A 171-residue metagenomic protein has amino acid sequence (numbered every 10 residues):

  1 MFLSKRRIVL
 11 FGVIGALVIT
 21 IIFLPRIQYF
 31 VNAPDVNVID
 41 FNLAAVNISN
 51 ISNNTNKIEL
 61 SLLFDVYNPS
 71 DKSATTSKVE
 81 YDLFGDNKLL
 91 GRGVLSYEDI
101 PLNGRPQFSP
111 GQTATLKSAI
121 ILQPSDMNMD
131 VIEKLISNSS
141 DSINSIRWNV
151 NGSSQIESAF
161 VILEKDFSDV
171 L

Functional and structural regions predicted by a protein language model:
M1-N54, D126, Q155, A159-L171: Membrane engagement elements in two modes
N50-S52, F64-S70: Asparagine-centered strand-capping/turn motif at beta-strand->loop junctions
N56-L63: Short, solvent-exposed loop/turn segments enriched in Ser/Thr/Gly
K72-E80, R92-V94: Short, hydrophobic/aromatic beta-strand segments
E80-K88: Short edge-strand/loop segments of extracellular domains
N87-D130: Intrinsically disordered, low-complexity Pro/Gly/Ser/Thr-rich segments with frequent PxxP/GP/PP motifs and embedded
L122-L171: Terminal connector regions
